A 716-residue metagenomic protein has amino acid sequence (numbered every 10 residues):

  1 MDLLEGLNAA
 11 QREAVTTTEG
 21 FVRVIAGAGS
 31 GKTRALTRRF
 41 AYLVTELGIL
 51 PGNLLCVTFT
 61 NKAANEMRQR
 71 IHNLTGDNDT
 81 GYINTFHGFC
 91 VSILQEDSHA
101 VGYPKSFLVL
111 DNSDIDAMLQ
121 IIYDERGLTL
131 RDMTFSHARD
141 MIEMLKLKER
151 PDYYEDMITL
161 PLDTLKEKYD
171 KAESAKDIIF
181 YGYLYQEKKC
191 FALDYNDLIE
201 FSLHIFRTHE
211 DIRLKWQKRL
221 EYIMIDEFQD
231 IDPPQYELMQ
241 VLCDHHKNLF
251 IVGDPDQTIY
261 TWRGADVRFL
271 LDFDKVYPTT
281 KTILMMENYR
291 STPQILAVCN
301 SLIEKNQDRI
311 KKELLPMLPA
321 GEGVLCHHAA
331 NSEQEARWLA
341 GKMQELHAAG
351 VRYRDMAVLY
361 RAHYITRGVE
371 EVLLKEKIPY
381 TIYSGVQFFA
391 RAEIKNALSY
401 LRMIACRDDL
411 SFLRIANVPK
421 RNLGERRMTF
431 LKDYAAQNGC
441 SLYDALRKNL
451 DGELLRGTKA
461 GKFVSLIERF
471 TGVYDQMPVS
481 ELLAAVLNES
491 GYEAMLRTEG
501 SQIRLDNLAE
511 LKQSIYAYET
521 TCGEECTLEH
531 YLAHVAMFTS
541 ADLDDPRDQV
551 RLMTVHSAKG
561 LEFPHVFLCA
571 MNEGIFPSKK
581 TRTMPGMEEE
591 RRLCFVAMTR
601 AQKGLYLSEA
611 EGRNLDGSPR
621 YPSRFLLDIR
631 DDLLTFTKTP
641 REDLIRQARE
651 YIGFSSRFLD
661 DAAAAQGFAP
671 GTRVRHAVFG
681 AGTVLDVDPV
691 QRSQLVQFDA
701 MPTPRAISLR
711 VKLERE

Functional and structural regions predicted by a protein language model:
M1-K105, V109, D116, C190 (+2 more regions): P-loop NTPase Walker
G6-T16, G20-I25, A35, L55 (+6 more regions): Conserved helicase NTPase motor core
T17-T18, R23, N78-G81, H99-D197 (+3 more regions): ATP-hydrolysis module of ASCE/P-loop NTPase motor domains, specifically the Walker B Asp-Glu catalytic pair
G20, I49-N53, D79, H245-N248 (+8 more regions): Short glycine-/polar-rich loops that comprise or flank the Walker A/P-loop and associated switch/sensor motifs
V24, S30-L36, P278-K281, M286-P379 (+4 more regions): Helicase P-loop NTPase motor core
F89-D97, D256-T261, R290, Y383-A405: Short alpha-helix plus adjacent loop in nuclease-associated cores
L165, Y169, R352, T366 (+3 more regions): Conserved helicase C-terminal RecA-like lobe
A570-E716: C-terminal accessory regions
